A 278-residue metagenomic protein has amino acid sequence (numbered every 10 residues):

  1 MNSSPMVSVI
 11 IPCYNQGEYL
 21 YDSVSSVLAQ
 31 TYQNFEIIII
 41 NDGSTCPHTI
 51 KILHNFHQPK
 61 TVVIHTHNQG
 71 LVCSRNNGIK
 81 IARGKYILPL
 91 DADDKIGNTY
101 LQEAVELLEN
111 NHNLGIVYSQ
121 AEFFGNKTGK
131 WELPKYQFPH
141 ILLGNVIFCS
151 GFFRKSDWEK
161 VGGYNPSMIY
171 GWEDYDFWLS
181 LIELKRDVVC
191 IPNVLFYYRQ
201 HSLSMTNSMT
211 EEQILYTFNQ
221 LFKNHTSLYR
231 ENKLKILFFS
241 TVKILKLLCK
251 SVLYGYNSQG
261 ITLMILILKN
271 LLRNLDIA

Functional and structural regions predicted by a protein language model:
M1-S26: N-proximal low-complexity "stem/linker" segments adjacent to membrane-targeting elements
P5-S8, E36, D176: Cell-envelope/extracellular polymer assembly enzymes that use nucleotide-activated donors
Y19, H48-T49, R75, I96-E103 (+2 more regions): Acidic donor-diphosphate engagement hotspot in glycosyltransferases and nucleotidyltransferases that stabilizes
V24-H65: Acidic donor-binding segment of Leloir-type glycosyltransferases
T49, T66-A82: Glycine-rich, basic loop-to-helix element that forms the pyrophosphate-binding segment of sugar-nucleotide handling
I87: Short aromatic/hydrophobic "clamp" motif used to bind/position activated sugar donors
T99-K130: Conserved donor NDP-sugar-binding/catalytic core segment of glycosyltransferases
Y136-L215: Conserved nucleotide-sugar donor-binding catalytic segment
